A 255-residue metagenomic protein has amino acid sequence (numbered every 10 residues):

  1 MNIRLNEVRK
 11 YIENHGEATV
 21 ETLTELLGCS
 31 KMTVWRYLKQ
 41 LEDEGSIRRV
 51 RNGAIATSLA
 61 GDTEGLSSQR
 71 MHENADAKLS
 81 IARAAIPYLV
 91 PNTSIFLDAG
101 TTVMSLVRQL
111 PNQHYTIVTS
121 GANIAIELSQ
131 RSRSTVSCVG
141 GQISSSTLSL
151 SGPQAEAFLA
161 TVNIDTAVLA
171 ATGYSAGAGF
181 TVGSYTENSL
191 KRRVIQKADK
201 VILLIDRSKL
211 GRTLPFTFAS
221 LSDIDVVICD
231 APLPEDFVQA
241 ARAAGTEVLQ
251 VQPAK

Functional and structural regions predicted by a protein language model:
N2-L27, K31-A99, V107-N112, A122 (+1 more regions): HTH-adjacent hinge/linker in prokaryotic transcriptional regulators
R4-N6, K10, E17-T22, G28 (+3 more regions): Conserved phosphate- and dinucleotide-binding cores of soluble alpha/beta proteins, encompassing both enzyme active
I55, T101, N123, Q154 (+1 more regions): Short alpha-helical
A60, T101, G121, Q142 (+1 more regions): Short, flexible active-site-adjacent loop segments at beta-strand->alpha-helix junctions, enriched in small/polar
E73, A77, D98, T116 (+3 more regions): Short, well-structured alpha-helical patches and their helix-loop capping segments that border functional surfaces
I95-L97, T116-S120, V227-D230: Short, hydrophobic beta-strand segments that form beta-sheet elements in well-ordered domains
M104: Glycine-rich SAM-binding Motif I of class I
